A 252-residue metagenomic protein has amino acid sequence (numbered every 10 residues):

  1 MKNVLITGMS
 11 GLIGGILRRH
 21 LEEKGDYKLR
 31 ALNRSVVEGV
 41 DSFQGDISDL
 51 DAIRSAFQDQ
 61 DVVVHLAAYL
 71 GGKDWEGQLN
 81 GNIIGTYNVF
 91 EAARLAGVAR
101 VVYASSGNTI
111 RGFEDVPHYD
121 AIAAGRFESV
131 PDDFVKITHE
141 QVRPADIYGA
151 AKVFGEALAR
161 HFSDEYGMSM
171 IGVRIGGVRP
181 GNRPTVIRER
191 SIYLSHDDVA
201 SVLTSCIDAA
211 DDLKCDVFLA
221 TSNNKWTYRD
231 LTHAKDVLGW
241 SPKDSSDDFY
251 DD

Functional and structural regions predicted by a protein language model:
V4-K24: N-terminal Rossmann NAD(P)H-binding glycine-rich loop of SDR-like oxidoreductase domains
Q44-N82: NAD(P)H-binding glycine-rich loop region in Rossmannoid oxidoreductase-like domains and their noncatalytic homologs
S48, G77-G85, A96, A150-V153 (+1 more regions): Glycine-rich NAD(P)-binding loop of the Rossmann-fold in SDR/ketoreductase-type enzymes
I83-V89, A151-A159, V199: Conserved catalytic Lys-bearing alpha helix of Rossmann-like short-chain dehydrogenase/reductases
N88-A145: Conserved Rossmann-fold NAD(P)-dependent oxidoreductase catalytic core, especially the SDR/UDP-sugar
D146, E156-G181: Conserved beta-loop-beta element that borders a ligand/cofactor-binding pocket
D164, R174-N182, Y193-C215, N223: Alpha-helical substrate-binding/gating segment
C215-S241: Conserved C-terminal active-site "lid" loop/helix of NAD(P)H-dependent oxidoreductases that clamps the redox cofactor
